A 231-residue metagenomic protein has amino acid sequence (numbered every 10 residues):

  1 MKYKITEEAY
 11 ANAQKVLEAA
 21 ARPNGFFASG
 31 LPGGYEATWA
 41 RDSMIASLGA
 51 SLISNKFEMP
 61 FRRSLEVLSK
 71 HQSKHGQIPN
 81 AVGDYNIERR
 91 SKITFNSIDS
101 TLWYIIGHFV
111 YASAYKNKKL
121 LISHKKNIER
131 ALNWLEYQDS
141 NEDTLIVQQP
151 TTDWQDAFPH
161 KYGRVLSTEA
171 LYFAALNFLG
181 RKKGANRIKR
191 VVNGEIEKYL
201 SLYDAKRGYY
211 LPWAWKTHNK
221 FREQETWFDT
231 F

Functional and structural regions predicted by a protein language model:
M1-E18, M44-S47, S51: Hydrophobic alpha-helical membrane-insertion signals
I5-E7, A11, E18-A20, G34-Y35 (+4 more regions): Catalytic cores of carbohydrate-active enzymes
F27-P32: Active-site flanking loop/helix segments enriched in acidic
E36-E142, V165-F173: Aromatic-rich carbohydrate-recognition surfaces in CAZymes
Q155: Local pocket/hinge segments that shape ligand/substrate recognition
